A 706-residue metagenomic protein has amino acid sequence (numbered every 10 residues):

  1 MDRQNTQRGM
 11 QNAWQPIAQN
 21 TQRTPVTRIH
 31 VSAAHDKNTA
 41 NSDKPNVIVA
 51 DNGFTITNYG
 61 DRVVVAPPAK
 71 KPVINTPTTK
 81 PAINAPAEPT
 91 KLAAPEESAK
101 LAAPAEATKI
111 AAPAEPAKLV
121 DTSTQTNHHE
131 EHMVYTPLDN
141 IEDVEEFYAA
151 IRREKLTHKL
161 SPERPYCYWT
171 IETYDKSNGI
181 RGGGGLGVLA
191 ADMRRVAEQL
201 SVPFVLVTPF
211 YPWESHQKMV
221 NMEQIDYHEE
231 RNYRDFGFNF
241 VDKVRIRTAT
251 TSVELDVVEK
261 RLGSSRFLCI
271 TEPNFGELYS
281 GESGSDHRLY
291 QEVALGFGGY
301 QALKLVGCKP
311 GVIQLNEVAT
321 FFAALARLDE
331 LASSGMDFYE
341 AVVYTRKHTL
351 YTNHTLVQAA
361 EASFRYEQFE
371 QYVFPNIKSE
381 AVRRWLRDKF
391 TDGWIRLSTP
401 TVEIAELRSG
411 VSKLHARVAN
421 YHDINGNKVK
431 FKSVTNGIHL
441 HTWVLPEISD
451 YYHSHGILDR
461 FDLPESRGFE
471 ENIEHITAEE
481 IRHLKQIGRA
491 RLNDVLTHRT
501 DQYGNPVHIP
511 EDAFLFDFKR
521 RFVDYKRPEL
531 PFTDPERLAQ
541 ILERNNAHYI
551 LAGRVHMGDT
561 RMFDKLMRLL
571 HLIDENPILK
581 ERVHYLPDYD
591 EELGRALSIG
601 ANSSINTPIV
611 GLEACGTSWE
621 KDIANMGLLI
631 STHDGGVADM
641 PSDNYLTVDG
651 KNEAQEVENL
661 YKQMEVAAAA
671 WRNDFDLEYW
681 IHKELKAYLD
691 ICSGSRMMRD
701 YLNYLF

Functional and structural regions predicted by a protein language model:
R3-V31, T39, V73, A107: Intrinsically disordered, low-complexity RNA-associated tracts
R8, N52, K70, A99 (+2 more regions): Positively charged, lysine/arginine-rich intrinsically disordered segments
Q22-P25, P68, P72, P77 (+2 more regions): Intrinsically disordered, low-complexity proline-rich tandem-repeat tracts
I48-A50, T55-N58, V63-P67: Short linear proline/tyrosine/threonine-rich motifs used for host-factor recruitment and membrane trafficking/assembly
G60-D61, T124-F706: Catalytic cores of carbohydrate-active enzymes across secretory and cytosolic contexts
